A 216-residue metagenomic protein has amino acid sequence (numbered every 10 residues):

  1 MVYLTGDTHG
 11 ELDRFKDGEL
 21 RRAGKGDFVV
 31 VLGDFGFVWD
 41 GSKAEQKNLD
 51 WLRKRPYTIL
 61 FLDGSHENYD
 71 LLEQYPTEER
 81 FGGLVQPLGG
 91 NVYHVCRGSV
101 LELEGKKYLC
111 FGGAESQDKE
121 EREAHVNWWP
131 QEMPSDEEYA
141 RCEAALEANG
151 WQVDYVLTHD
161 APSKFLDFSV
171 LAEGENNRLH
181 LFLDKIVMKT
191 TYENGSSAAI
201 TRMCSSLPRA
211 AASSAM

Functional and structural regions predicted by a protein language model:
M1-Y3, S99-C110, Y155, L207-A211: Beta-strand-turn-beta hairpins that frame and shape the catalytic cleft of phosphate-ester-processing enzymes
L4, F28-L32, Y155-H159, S196: Structural motif
T5, G10-L103, A172, F182-L183 (+1 more regions): Core catalytic region of metal-dependent phosphoesterases/phosphodiesterases, especially metallo-beta-lactamase-like
H9, F35-G36, S65-N68, A114-E115 (+2 more regions): Catalytic metal-binding/acid-base residues of hydrolase active sites
A23, E102-L103, E147-Q152, C204 (+1 more regions): A structural signal for the main folded, soluble domain(s) of proteins
T58-L62, E79-G82, Q86-G90, A161-M216: Conserved beta-sheet core of the metallophosphoesterase superfamily
G83, G90, L103-E173: Active-site-proximal loop/helix segment associated with metal-binding centers of metalloenzymes
